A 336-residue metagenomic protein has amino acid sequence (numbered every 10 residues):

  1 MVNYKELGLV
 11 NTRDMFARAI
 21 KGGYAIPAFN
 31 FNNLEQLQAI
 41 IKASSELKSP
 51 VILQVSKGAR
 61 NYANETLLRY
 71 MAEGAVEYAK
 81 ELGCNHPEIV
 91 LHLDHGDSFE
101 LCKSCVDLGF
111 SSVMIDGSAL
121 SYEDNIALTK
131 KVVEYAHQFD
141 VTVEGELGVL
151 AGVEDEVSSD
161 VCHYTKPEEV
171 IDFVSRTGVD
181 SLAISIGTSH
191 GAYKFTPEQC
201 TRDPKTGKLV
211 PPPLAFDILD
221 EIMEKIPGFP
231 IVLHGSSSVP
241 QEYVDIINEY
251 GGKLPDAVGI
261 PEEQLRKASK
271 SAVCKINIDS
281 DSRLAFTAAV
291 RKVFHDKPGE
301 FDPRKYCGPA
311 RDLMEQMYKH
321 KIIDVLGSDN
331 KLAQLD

Functional and structural regions predicted by a protein language model:
M1-P27, E300: Generic N-terminal amphipathic, Lys/Arg-enriched alpha-helix
N3, Y24-N32, A59, K305 (+1 more regions): A short N-terminal beta->alpha junction/helix N-cap motif
V10-K21, L34-A59, E65-H86, H95-P230 (+6 more regions): Alpha/beta enzyme core
I26-N30, L91-H92, M114, I231-L233 (+2 more regions): Short catalytic-loop micro-motif centered on adjacent basic/acidic residues
K131, E263, K267, S271 (+2 more regions): A non-catalytic, amphipathic alpha-helix used as a structural packing/dimerization or gating element in enzyme scaffolds
L233-V239: Short catalytic/ligand-gating loop segments at beta-alpha or beta-beta junctions within enzyme catalytic domains
E249-L254, V258-E263, S271-A288, K292-F294 (+1 more regions): A post-motif C-terminal structural segment
A289-D336: Extended, intrinsically disordered, low-complexity segments
